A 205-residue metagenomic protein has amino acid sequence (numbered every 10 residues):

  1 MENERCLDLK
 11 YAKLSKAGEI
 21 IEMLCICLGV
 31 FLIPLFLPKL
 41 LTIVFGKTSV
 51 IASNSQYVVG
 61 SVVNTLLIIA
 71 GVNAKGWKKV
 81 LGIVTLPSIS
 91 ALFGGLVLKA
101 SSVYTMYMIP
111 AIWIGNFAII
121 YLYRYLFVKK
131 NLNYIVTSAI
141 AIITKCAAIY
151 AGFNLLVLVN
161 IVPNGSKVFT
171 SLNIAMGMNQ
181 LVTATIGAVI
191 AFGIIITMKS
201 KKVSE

Functional and structural regions predicted by a protein language model:
M1-E205: Loop-helix junctions at membrane interfaces
